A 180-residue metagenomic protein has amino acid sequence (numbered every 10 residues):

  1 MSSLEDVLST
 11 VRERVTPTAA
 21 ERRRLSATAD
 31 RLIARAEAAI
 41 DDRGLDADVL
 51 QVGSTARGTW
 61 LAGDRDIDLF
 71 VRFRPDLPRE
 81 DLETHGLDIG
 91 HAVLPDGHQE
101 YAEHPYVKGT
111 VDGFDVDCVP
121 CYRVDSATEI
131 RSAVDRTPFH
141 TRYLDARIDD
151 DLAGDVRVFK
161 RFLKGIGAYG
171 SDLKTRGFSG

Functional and structural regions predicted by a protein language model:
M1-Q51, A56, C121-R123, E129 (+2 more regions): N-terminal regions immediately upstream of nucleotidyltransferase
A36-A39, T84-E129: Conserved catalytic core of two-metal-ion nucleotidyltransferases
R57-D64: Short glycine-biased active-site loop of nucleotidyltransferases that positions the nucleotide triphosphate and helps
D66-F70: Acidic Asp/Glu-based divalent-cation binding sites
V71-P75: Short beta-strand-to-loop capping motifs
L77-T84: Short, conserved charged micro-motifs
T84, D112, I130-R147, A153 (+2 more regions): His/Asp/Glu-rich metal-coordinating catalytic cores of metallo-dependent phosphodiesterases/hydrolases acting on
D151-G180: Conserved nucleotidyltransferase catalytic core and NTase-mimicking acidic/glycine-rich helix/loop elements in nucleic
